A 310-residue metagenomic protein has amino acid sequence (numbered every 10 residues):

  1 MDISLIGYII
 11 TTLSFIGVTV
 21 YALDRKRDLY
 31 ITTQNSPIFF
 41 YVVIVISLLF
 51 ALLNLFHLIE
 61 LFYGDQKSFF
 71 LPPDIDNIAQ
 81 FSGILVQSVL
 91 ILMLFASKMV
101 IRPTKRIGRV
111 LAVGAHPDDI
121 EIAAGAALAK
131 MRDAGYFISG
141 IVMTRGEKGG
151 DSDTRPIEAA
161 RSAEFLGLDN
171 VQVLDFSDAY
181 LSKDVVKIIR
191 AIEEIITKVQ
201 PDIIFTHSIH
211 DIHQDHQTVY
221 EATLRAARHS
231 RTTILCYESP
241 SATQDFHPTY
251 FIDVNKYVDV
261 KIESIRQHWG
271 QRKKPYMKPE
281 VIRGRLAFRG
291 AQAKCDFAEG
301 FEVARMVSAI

Functional and structural regions predicted by a protein language model:
M1-L90, T233, E238-I310: The feature marks non-catalytic terminal segments
M93-A112, I122-G125: N-terminal signal-anchor transmembrane helix
R106-I107, A134, Q200, S230: Residue-level preference for short coil/turn positions at secondary-structure junctions
L111-P117, E121-D151: ATP-dependent adenylation/pyrophosphate-handling site
P117, T144-G150, S177-L181, I209-H213 (+1 more regions): Short histidine/acidic/glycine/proline-rich micro-motifs that form metal- and phosphate-coordinating active-site loops
D118-I120, Y136, T144, A159 (+7 more regions): Divalent metal-coordination and catalytic microenvironments
E121-G125, S152-D153, V185-V186, H216-Y220 (+1 more regions): Conserved strand-to-helix beginnings and helix N-cap segments that scaffold or border functional pockets
S139, I157-A160, F165, D169-F251: Internal alpha/beta domain cores that form substrate/cofactor-binding pockets in large enzymes and binding proteins
